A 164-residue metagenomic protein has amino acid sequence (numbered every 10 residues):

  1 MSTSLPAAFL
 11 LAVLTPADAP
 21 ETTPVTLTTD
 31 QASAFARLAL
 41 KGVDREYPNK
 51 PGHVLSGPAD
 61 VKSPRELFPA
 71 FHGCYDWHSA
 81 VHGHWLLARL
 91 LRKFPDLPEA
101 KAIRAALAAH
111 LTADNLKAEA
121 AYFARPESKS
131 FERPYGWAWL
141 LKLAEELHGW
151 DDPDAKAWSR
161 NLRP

Functional and structural regions predicted by a protein language model:
S4-V13: Bacterial N-terminal signal peptides
T15-A19: Signal peptide processing junction and immediate N-terminal pro/mature segment of secreted/exported proteins
P20-H72: Low-complexity, Ser/Thr/Pro/Gly-enriched N-terminal "stalk/linker" regions
D30-A34, P58, C74-W85, F131-K142: Aromatic- and histidine-enriched alpha-helix N-cap/loop-to-helix transition segments that scaffold the rims
E66, V81, L90-P164: Extended ligand-binding groove/face enriched in aromatic
